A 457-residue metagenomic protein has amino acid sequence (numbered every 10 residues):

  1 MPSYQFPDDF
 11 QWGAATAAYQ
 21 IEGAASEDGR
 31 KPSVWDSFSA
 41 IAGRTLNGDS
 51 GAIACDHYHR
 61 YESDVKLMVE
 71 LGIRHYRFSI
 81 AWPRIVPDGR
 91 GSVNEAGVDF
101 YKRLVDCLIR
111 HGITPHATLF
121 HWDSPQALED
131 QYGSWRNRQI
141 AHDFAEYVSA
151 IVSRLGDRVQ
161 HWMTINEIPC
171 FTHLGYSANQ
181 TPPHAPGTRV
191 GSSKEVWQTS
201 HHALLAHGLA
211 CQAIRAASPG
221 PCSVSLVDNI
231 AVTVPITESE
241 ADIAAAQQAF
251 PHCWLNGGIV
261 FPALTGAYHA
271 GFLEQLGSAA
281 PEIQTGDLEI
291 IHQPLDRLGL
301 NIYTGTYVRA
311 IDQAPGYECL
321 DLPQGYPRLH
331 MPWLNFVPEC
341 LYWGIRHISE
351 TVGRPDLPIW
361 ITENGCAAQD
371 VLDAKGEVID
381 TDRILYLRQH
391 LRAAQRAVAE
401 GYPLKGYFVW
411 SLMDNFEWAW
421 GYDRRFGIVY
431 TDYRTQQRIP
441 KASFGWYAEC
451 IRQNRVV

Functional and structural regions predicted by a protein language model:
M1-T45, V69, D88-R90, V98-V457: Active-site region of glycoside hydrolase catalytic domains
D9-Q11, Y58, H75: A common structural microfeature
L46-R60, R136-R138: Active-site mouth loops of central-metabolism enzymes
H57-K66, P87, G97: Internal amphipathic alpha-helical repeat/solenoid segments
R60-A81, Q293, R297, T351: Catalytic domains of carbohydrate-active enzymes, especially glycoside hydrolases
I80-V93: Glycine-rich, proline-tolerant flexible connector loops at the mouths of alpha/beta enzymes
